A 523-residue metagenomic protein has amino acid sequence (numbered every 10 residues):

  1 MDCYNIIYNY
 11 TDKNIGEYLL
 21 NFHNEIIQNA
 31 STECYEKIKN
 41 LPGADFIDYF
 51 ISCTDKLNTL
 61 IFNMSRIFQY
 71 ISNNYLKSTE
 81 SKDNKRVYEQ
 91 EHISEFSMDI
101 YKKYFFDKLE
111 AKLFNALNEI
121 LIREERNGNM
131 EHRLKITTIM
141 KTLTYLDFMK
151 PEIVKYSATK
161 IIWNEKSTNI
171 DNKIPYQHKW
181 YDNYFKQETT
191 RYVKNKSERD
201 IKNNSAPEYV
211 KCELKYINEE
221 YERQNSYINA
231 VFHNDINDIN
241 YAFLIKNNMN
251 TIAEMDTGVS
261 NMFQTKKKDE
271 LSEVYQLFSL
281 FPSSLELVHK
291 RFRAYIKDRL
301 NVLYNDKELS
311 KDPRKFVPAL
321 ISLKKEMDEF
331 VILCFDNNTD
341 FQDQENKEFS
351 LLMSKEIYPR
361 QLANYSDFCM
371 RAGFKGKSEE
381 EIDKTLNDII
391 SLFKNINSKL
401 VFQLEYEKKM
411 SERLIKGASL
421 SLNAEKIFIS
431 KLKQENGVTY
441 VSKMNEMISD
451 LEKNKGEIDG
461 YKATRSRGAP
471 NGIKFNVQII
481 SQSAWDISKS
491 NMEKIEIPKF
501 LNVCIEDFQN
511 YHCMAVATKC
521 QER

Functional and structural regions predicted by a protein language model:
M1-R523: Eukaryotic scaffold/interaction segments
